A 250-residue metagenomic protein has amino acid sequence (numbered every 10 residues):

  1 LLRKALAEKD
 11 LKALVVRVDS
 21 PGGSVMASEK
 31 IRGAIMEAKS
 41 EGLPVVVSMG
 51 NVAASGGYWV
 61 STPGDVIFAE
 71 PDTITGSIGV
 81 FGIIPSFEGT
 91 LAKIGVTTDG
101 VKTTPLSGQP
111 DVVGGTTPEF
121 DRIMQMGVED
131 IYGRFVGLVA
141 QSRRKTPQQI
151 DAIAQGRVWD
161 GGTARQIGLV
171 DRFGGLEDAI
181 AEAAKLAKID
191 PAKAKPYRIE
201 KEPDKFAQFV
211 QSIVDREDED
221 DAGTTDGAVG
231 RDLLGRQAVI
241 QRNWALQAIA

Functional and structural regions predicted by a protein language model:
L1-T90: Cleft-lining beta-strand/loop regions that shape enzyme active-site pockets
L2-R3, R17, K102-P105, Q109-D111 (+2 more regions): Intrinsically disordered, low-complexity segments enriched in small/flexible residues
V16, I78-V80, T98, V139 (+1 more regions): Generic structural hydrophobic/aromatic packing signal, biased to beta-strands
R17-G23, V52-S55, I78, D151 (+3 more regions): Acidic/histidine-enriched alpha-helical segments
V25-K30, T163-Q166, Q208-I213: Short glycine/threonine-rich loop-to-helix capping motif typified by GTGT followed within a few residues by an Asp-Pro
A34-E37, V66-I67, S86-G89, D99 (+3 more regions): Short, low-complexity, polar/charged sequence segments that are solvent-exposed and flexible
E88, A92-I167, D171-P191: Charged, glycine-interspersed solvent-exposed loop segments at helix/strand-loop junctions that cap or gate access
